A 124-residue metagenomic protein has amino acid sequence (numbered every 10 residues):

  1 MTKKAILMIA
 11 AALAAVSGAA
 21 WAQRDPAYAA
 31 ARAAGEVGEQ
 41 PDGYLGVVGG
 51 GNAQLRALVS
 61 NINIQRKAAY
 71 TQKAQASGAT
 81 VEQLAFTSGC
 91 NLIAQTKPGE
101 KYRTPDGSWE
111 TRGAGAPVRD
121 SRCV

Functional and structural regions predicted by a protein language model:
M1-M8: Bacterial N-terminal signal peptides that target proteins for export
I9-A10, A20: Cleavable N-terminal signal peptides
A15-A19: N-terminal signal peptide c-region/cleavage motif recognized by signal peptidases
Q23-E39, Y44-G50, Q54-A57, A85-V124: Amphipathic, charged alpha-helical segments and their helix-to-coil junctions in extracytoplasmic/peripheral assemblies
A33, N63-G78, G89, I93-K97: Sec-exported extracytoplasmic/periplasmic mature domains
Y44-A76: N-terminal, post-signal-peptide region of Sec/Tat-exported proteins
V81-E82: An anionic, turn-rich surface loop/hairpin at beta-sheet edges that serves as a generic interaction/coordination patch
